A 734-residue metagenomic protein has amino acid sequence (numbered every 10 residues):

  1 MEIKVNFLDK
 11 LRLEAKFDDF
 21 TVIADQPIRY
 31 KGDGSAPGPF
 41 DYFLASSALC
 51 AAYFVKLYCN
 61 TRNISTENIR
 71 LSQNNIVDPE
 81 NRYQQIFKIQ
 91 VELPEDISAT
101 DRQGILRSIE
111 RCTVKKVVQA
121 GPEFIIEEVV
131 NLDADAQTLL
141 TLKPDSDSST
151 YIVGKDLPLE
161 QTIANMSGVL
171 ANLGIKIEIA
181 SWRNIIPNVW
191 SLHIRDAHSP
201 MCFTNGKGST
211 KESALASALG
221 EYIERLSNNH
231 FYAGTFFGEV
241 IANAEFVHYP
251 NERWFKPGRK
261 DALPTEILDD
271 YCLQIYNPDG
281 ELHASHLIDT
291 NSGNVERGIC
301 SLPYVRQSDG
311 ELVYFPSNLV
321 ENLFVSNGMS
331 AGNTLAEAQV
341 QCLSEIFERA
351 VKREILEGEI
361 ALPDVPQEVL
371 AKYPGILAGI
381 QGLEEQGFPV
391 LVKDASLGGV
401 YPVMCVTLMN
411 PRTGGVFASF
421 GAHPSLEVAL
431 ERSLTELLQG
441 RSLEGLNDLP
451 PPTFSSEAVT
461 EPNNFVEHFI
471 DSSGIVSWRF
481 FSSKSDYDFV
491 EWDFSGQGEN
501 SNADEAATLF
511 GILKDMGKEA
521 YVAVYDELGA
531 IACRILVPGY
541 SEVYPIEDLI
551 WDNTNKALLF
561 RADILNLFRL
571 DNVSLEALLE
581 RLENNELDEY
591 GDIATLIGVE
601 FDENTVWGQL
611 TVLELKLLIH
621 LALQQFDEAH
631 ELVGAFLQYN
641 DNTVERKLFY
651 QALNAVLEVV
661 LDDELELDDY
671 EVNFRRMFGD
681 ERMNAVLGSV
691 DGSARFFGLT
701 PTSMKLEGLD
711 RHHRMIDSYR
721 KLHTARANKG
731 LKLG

Functional and structural regions predicted by a protein language model:
M1-A45, V55-L140: Extended beta-strand/beta-hairpin segments
F7, S47, K155-P158: N-terminal amphipathic alpha-helix initiation
D18-A24, P37-G38, Y53, I163-M166 (+2 more regions): Short acidic/polar alpha-helix capping motifs at helix-coil junctions
F43-S47, P94, F203, K207-K211: Short secondary-structure transition/capping motifs
D135-G734: Helix-biased "structured C-terminal domain" signature
